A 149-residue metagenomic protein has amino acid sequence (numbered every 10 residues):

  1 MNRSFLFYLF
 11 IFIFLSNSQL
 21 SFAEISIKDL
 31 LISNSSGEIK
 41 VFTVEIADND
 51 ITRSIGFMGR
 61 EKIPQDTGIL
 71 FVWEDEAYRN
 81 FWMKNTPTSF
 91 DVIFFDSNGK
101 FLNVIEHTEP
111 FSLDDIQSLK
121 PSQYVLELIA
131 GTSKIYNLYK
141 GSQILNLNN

Functional and structural regions predicted by a protein language model:
M1-F5: Positively charged n-region of N-terminal signal peptides that target proteins for export
Y8-S18: Bacterial N-terminal signal peptides
Q19-A23: Sec/Tat signal peptide C-region and signal peptidase I cleavage site
E24-N149: Compact, glycine-rich, soluble single-domain proteins
